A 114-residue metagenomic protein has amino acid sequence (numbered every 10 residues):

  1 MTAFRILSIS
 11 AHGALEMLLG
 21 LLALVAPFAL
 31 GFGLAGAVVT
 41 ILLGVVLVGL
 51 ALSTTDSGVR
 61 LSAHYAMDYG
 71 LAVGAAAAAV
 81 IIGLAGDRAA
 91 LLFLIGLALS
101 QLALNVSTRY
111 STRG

Functional and structural regions predicted by a protein language model:
M1-L7: Short, Lys/Arg-rich, polar N-terminal cytosolic tail immediately upstream of the first transmembrane signal-anchor
T2, T40, T54-T55, T108 (+1 more regions): Residue-identity detector for threonine
S8, H12-F32, G44-T54, D68-A85 (+1 more regions): Extracellular/lumenal glycan-associated surfaces
G33-I41, D87-L94: Short, aromatic-rich membrane-interface segments at the entry and exit of alpha-helical transmembrane domains
S57-A63, G86, S111-G114: A cytosolic-side transmembrane-helix exit/cap motif
